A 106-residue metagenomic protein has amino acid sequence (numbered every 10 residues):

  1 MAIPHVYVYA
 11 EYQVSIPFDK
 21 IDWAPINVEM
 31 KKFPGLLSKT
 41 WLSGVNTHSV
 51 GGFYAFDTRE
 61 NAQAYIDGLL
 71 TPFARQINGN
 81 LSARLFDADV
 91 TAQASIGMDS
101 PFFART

Functional and structural regions predicted by a protein language model:
M1-S49, E60-D67, N78-T106: Short S/T/G/P-rich N-terminal loop/turn motif that feeds into the first structured element of a domain
V50-A55: A short, exposed loop/beta-hairpin motif centered on an aromatic-Gly-Thr core
